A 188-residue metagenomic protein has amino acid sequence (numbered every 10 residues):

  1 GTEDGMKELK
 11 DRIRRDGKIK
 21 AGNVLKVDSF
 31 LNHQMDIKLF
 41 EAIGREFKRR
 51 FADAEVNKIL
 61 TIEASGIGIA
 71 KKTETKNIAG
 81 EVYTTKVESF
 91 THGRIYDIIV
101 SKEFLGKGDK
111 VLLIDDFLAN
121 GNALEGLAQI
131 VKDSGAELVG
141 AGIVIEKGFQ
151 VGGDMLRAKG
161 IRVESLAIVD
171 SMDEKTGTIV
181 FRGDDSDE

Functional and structural regions predicted by a protein language model:
G1-V56: Active-site-facing substrate-recognition patch
R12, D16, A128-E188: PRPP-dependent phosphoribosyltransferase catalytic core
A42-T91: Conserved PRPP/pyrophosphate-binding segment of the phosphoribosyltransferase/PRPP-pathway fold
R45-F47, I69, D97-V100, G126-I130: A generic local structural motif
A52-N57, L105-D109, L113: Short helix-loop-beta connector
K58-T61, L113, V139-I143: Short catalytic-loop micro-motif centered on adjacent basic/acidic residues
E74-V111, G177-D187: Short, glycine/charge-rich flexible loops or terminal/linker lids adjacent to PRPP-binding catalytic cores
F117-L124: Acidic, divalent-metal-coordinating active-site segment for phosphoryl/phosphodiester hydrolysis, typified by short
